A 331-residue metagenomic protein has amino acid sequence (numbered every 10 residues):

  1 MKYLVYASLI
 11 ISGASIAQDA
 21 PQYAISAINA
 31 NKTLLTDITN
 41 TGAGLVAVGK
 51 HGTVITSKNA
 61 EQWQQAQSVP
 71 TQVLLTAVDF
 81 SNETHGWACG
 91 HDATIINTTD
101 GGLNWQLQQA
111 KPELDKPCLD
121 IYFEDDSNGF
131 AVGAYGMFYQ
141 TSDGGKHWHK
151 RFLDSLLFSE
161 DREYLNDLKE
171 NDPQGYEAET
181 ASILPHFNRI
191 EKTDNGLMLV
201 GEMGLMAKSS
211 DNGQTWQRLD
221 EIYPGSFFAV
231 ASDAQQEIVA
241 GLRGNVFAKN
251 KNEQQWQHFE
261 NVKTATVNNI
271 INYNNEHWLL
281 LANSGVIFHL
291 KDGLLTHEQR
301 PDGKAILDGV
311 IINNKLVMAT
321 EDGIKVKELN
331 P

Functional and structural regions predicted by a protein language model:
M1-A7: Sec-dependent signal peptide recognition, specifically the positively charged N-region followed immediately by
A7-I10, L168: Generic alpha-helical secondary structure signal
L9-A17: Hydrophobic h-region of N-terminal signal peptides that target proteins for export in Gram-negative bacteria
A17-P331: Residue-level hotspots at or immediately adjacent to binding/recognition sites across diverse folds
